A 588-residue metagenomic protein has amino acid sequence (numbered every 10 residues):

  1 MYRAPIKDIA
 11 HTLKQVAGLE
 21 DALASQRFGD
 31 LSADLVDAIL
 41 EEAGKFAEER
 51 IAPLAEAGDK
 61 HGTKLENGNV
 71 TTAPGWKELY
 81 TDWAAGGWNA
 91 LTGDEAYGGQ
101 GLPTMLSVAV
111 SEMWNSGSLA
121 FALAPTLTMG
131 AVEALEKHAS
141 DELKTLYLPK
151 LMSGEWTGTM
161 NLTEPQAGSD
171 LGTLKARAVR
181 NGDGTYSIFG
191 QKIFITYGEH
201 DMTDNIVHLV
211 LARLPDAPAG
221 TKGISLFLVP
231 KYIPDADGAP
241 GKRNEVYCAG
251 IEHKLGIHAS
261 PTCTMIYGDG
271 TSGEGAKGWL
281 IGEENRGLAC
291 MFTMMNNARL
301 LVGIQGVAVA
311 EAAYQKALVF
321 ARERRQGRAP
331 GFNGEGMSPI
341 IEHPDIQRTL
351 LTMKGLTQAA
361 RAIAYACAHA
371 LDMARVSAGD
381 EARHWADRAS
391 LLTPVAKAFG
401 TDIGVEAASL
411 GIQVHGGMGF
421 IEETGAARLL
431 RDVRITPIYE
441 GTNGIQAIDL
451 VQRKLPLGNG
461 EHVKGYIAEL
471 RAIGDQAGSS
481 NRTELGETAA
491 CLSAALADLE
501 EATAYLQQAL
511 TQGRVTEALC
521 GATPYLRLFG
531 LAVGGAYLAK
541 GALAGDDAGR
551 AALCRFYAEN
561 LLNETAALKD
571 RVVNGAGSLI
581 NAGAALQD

Functional and structural regions predicted by a protein language model:
M1-A122, L146, G577-D588: Amphipathic, small/basic residue-rich leader segments at the start of a protein or domain
M1-A24, E274-N285, K316, R322-E323 (+2 more regions): Acidic, low-complexity proline/glycine-rich segments
Y2-A4, I257, A366, D387-G465 (+3 more regions): Alpha-helix capping/hinge segments and adjacent helical runs
W76, L127-T128, A139-A176, R180-N181 (+4 more regions): Internal maturation/activation junctions in enzymes
T185, F189-R243: A short core secondary-structure module
F194-T196, I233-A249, K254, T264-A298 (+2 more regions): A glycine-rich, basic-preceded beta-loop-alpha segment at the flavin cofactor/substrate interface of flavin-utilizing
Q358-A396, T503-C520, L543-G549: C-terminal helix-coil-helix/basic helical segment that borders enzyme active sites and/or dimer interfaces and provides
L457, I473-D588: C-terminal amphipathic alpha-helical interaction region
